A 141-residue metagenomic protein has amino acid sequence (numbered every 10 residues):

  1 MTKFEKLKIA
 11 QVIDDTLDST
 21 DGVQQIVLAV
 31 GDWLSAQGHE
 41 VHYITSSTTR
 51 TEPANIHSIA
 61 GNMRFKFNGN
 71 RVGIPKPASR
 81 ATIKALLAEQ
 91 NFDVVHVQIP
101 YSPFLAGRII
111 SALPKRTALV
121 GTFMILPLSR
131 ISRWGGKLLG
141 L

Functional and structural regions predicted by a protein language model:
M1-R50, H57-I59, L87-Q90, P114-A118: N-terminal subdomain of nucleotide-sugar transferases
I9, V94-H96, I109-S129: Active-site proximal beta-strand in glycosyltransferases
D18, P103-F104, L128: Short glycine-rich, flexible loops that bind phosphorylated cofactors or substrates
T49-P53, R130-I131: Short, charged/polar "capping" segments at the starts of alpha-helices and the immediately preceding loops
A54-K84: A short, charged, and often flexible helix/loop element on the N-terminal side of the glycosyltransferase catalytic
P77-A81, F104-G107, G135-G136: Structural motif corresponding to alpha-helix initiation and N-cap regions
I83-F104, V120: Short N-terminal targeting/anchoring amphipathic segment
P127, R133-L141: Membrane-proximal helix-turn-helix segments that form the acceptor-binding/catalytic region of lipid-linked
